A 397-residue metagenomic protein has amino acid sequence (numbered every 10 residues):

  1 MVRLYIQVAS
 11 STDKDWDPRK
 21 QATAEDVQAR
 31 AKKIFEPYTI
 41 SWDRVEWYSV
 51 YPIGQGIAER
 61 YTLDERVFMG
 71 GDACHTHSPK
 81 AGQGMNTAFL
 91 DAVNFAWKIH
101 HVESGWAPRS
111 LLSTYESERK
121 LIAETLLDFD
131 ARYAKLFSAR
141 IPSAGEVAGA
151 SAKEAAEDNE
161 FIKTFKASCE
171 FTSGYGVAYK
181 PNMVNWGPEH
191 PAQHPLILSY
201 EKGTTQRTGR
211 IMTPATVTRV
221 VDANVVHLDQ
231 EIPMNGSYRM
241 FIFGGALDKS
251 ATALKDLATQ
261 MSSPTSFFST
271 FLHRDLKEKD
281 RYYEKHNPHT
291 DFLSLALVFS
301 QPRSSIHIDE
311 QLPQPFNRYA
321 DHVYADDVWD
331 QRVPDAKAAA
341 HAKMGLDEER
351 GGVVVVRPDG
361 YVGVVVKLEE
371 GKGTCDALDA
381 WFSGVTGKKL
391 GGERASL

Functional and structural regions predicted by a protein language model:
M1-V50, H101: Conserved FAD/dinucleotide-binding core of flavoprotein oxidoreductases
P18, Y61, G82-T87, W106: Alpha-helix capping and helix-loop boundary segments enriched in small/acidic/polar residues
K33, H101-L397: Helical substrate-recognition/capping region of FAD-dependent monooxygenase/halogenase enzymes
P37-A58, P313-D326: A glycine-rich dinucleotide-binding beta-alpha-beta segment and adjacent secondary-structure elements that constitute
Q55, H75-N86, L126: Glycine-rich phosphate/pyrophosphate-binding beta-alpha loops
T62-K80, V353: Short FAD-binding loop at a beta-strand-to-alpha-helix junction that anchors the flavin cofactor in diverse
C74, N86-E103: Functional cores that coordinate and move charged inorganic groups
